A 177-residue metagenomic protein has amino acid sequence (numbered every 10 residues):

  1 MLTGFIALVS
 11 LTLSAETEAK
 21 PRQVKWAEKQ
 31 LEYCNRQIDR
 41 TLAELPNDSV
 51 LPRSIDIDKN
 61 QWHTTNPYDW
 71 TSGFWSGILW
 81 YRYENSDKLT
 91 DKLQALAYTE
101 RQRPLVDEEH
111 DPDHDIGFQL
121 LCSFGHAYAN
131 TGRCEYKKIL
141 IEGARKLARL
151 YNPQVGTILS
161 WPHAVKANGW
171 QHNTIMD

Functional and structural regions predicted by a protein language model:
M1-R22: Bacterial Sec-dependent N-terminal signal peptides
E18-D177: Glycan-recognition and catalytic cores of secretory/periplasmic carbohydrate-active enzymes
